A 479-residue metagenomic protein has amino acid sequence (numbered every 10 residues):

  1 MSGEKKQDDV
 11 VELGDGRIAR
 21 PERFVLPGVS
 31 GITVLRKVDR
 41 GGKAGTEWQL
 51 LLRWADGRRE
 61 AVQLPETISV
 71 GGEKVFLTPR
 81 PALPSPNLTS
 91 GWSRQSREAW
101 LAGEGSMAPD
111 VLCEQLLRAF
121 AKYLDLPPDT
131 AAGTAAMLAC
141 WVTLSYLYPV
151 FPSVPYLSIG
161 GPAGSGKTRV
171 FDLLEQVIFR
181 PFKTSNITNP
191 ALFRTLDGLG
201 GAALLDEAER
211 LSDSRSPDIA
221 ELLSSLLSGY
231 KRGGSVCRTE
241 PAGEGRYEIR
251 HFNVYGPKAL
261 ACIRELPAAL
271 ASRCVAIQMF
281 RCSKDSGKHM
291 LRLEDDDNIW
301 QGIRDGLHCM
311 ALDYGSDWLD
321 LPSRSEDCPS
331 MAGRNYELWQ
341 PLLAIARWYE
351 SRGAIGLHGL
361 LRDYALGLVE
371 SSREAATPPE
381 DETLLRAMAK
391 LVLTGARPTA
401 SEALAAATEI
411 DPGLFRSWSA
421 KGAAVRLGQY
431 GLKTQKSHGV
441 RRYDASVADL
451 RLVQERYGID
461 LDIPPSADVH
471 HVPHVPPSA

Functional and structural regions predicted by a protein language model:
M1-F151, L414, D462-A479: N-terminal nucleic-acid engagement/recognition segments and initiation subdomains in replication, restriction
K43, L321-A479: DNA transaction DNA-binding modules
P86-D197, D327-P329, L338-W339, L343-S351 (+1 more regions): P-loop NTPase catalytic core of nucleic-acid-dependent motor ATPases
V142, T168, L174, D206 (+6 more regions): Conserved RecA-like P-loop NTPase ATPase core
P155, F179-F182, L199-G201, R232-G234 (+3 more regions): Short glycine-/polar-rich loops that comprise or flank the Walker A/P-loop and associated switch/sensor motifs
T195-A242: Conserved nucleotide-sensing/catalytic segment adjacent to the nucleotide-binding pocket in NTP-handling enzymes
T239-A259: AAA+/SF3 P-loop NTPase mechanochemical coupling elements
E248-V254, I263-T377: Phosphate-sensing "switch" segment of ASCE/P-loop ATPases
